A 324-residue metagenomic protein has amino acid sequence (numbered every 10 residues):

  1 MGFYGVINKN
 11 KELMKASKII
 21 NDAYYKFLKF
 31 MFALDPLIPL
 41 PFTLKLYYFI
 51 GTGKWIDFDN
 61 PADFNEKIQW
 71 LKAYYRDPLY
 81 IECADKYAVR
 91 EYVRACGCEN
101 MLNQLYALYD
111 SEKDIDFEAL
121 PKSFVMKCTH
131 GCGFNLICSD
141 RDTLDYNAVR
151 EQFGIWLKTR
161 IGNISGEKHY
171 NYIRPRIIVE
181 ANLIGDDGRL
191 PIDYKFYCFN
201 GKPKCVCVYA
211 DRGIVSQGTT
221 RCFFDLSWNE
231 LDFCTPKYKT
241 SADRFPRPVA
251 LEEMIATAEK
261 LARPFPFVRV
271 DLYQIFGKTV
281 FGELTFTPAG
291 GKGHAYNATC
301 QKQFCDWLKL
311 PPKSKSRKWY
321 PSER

Functional and structural regions predicted by a protein language model:
M1-Y75, Y320-R324: Membrane-proximal basic amphipathic "stem/tether" segments
N60-D142, Q152-G166, R176: A conserved helix-loop-beta module that forms one wall/lid of the active-site cleft in ATP-utilizing catalytic domains
R90, K113-D116, C132-I137, Y146 (+5 more regions): Short catalytic/ligand-binding loop motif for oxyanion handling, primarily in non-cytosolic enzymes, centered on
N100, R189-P191, C198-K204, R263-F267 (+1 more regions): Coil-to-beta-strand transition motifs
Y109, H130, A181-L183, C198-N200 (+1 more regions): Short, flexible loop/turn elements at secondary-structure junctions
L120, L144-P236: Phosphate-binding site of ATP-dependent enzymes
Y172-R176, R221-T279: A long amphipathic alpha-helix within ATP-dependent nucleotide-binding catalytic cores
Q274-R324: C-terminal active-site "lid" helix and adjoining low-complexity regulatory extension at the edge of ATP-using catalytic
